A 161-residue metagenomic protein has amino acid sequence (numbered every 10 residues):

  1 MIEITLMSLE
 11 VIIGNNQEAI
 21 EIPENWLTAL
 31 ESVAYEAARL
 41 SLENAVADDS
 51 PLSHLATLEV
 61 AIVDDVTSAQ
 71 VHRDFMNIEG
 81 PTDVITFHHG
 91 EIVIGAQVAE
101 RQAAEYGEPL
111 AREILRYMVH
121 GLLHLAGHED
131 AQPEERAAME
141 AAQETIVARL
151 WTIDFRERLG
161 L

Functional and structural regions predicted by a protein language model:
M1-I114, L123-L161: An acidic/histidine-cluster motif and surrounding catalytic segment that typifies divalent-metal-assisted enzyme active
